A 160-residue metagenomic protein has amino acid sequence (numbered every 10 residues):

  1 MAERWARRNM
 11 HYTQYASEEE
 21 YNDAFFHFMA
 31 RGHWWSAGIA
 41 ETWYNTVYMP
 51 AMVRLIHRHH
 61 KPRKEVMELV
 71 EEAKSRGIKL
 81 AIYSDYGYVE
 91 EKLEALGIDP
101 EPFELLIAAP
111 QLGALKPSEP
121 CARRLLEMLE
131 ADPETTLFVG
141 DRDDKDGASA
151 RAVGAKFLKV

Functional and structural regions predicted by a protein language model:
E3-A51: A metal-dependent, Asp-based hydrolase signature
W5, S36, T46, P50-V53 (+4 more regions): General secondary-structure edge motif
R8-Y21, M49-H60, L115-R124, R151-K156: Short amphipathic alpha-helical segments at helix boundaries and their inter-helical linkers
W34, G38-W43, M49-A81, E119: Short, acidic loop-to-helix structural element flanking the phosphoryl-transfer center in phosphate-processing enzymes
M67, E71-E72, A81-V160: Asp-based, Mg2+/Mn2+-dependent phosphohydrolase catalytic module
